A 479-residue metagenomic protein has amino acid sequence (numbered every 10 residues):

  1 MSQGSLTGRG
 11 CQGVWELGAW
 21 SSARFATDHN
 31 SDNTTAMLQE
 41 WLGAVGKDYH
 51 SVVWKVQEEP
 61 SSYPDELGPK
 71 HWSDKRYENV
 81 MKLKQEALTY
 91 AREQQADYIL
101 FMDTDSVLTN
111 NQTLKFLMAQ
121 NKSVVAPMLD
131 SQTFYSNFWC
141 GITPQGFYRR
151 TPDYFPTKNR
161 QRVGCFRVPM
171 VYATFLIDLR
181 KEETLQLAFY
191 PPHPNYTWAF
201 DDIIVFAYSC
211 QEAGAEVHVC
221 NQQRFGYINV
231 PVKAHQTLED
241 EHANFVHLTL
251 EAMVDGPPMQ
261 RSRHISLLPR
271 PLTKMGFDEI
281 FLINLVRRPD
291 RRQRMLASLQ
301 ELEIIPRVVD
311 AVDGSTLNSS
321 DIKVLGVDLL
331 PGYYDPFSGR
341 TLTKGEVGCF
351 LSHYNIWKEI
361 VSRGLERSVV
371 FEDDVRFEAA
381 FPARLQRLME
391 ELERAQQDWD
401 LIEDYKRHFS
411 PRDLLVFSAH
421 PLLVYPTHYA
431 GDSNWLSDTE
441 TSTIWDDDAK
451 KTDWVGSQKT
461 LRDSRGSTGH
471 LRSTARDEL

Functional and structural regions predicted by a protein language model:
M1-G13, A19-A26, A87, F277-L282: Hydrophobic targeting segments
G8-W20, N30, E40-K47, L272-M275 (+1 more regions): Short, acidic, metal-binding catalytic loop of nucleotide-sugar glycosyltransferases
W15, A91, C210, I356 (+2 more regions): Hydrophobic pocket-lining residues that define ligand/cofactor binding sites across diverse proteins
T27-N33, T104, A311: Acidic ATP/Mg2+-coordinating residue in the GHKL
N33-D97, R307-L365: Active-site-proximal specificity loops/subdomain of glycosyltransferases
K75, L88-T89, V107-P194, A379-R407 (+1 more regions): Conserved catalytic core of nucleotide-sugar-dependent glycosyltransferases
A87, Q95-V107, E366-R376: Short beta-strand-to-loop acidic/aromatic patch adjacent to the donor-nucleotide binding site
D130, T174, P194-W198, I204 (+2 more regions): An acidic/histidine-cluster motif and surrounding catalytic segment that typifies divalent-metal-assisted enzyme active
